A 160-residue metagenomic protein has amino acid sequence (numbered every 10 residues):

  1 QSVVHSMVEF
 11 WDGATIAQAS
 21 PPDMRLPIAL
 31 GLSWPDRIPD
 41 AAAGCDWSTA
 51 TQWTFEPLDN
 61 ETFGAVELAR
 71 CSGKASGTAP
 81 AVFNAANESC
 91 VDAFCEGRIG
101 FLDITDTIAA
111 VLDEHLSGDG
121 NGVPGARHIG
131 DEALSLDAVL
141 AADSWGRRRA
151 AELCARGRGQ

Functional and structural regions predicted by a protein language model:
Q1-Q160: Catalytic, metal-anchored helix/loop core of enzyme active sites in primary metabolism
